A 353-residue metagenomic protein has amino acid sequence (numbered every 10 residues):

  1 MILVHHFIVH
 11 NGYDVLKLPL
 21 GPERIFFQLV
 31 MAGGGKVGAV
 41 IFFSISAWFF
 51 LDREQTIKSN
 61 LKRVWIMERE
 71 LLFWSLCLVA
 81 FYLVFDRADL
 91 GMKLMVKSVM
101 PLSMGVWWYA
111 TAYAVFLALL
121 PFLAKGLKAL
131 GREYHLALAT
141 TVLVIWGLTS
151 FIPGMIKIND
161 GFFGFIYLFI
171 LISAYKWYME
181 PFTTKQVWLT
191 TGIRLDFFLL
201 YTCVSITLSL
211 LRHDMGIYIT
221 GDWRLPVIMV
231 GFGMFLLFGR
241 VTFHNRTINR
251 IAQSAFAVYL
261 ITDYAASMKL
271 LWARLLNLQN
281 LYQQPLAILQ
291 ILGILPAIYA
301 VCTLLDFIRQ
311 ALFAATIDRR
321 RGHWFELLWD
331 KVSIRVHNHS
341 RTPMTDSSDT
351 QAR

Functional and structural regions predicted by a protein language model:
M1-D14, V79-L83, D263-Y264: Alpha-helical transmembrane segments of multi-pass membrane proteins
R24-I25, A32-I41, F50-Y82, A88-G105 (+6 more regions): Transmembrane alpha-helical segments and their boundary/interface "anchor" motifs in multi-pass integral membrane
F26-A39, K97-A112, F151-L168, T202-F232 (+1 more regions): Interfacial loop-to-helix transition and helix-capping segments at the boundaries of transmembrane helices
S44-D52, F116, L120-K128, F165-P181 (+5 more regions): Hydrophobic transmembrane alpha-helices
D52-V64, L123-Y134, W177-T190, G239-R250 (+1 more regions): Membrane-interface helix-boundary motifs at transmembrane edges
K97-L102, L123-Y218, S267-L271: Aromatic-enriched alpha-helical transmembrane segments of multi-pass intramembrane proteins
Y201, S209-A315: Alpha-helical transmembrane segments of multi-pass integral membrane proteins
L271-L276, Q283, R309-D349: Membrane-proximal cytoplasmic C-terminal regulatory module of class A 7TM GPCRs
